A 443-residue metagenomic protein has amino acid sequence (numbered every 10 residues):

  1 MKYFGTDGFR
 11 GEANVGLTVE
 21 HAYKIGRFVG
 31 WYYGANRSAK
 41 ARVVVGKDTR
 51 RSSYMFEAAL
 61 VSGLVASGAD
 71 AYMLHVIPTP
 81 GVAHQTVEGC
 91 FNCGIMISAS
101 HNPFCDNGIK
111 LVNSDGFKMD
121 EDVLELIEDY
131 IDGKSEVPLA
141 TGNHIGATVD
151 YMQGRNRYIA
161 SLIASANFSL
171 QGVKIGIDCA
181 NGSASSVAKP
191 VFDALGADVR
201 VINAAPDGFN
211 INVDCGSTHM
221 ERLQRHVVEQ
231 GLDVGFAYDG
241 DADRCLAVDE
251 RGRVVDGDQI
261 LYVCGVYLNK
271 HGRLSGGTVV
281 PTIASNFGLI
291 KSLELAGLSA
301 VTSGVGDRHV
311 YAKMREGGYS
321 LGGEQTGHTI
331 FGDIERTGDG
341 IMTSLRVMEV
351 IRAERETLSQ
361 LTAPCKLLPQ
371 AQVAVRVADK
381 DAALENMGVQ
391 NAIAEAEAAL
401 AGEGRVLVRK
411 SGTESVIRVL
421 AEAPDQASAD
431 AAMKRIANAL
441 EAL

Functional and structural regions predicted by a protein language model:
M1-S62, A66-S67, T148-I175: An N-terminal, well-structured beta->alpha segment
F4-G5, V45, A71-H75, M96-I97 (+7 more regions): General beta-strand structural signal in soluble alpha/beta enzymes
E12, N107-Q230: Gly/Ser/Thr-enriched, mixed-charge loops and adjacent short helices that form phosphate/oxyanion-binding elements
W31, R42-D106, P190-V248: N-terminal small/polar loop signature for handling phosphorylated ligands or for N-terminal nucleophile
G46-D48, I177-C179, D249, D333 (+1 more regions): Short glycine-centered, acidic/aromatic-flanked micro-motifs in structured strand/loop junctions that mark active-site
E125-I159, A164, E250-G323, I330-F331: Proline/glycine-rich low-complexity loops and linkers
V234, H271-L443: Phosphate-binding and adjacent anionic-ligand microenvironments
